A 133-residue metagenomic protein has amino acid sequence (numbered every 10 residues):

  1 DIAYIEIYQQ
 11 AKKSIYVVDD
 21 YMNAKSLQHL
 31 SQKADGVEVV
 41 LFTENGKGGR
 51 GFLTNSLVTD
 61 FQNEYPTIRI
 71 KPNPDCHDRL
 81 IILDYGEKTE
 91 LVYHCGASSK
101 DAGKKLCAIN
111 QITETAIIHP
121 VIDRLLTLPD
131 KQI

Functional and structural regions predicted by a protein language model:
D1-E6: A short, well-structured juxtamembrane/interface segment
I7-K12: Secondary-structure "cap/kink" motif recognition
Y21-I133: PLD/PLD-like phosphodiesterase catalytic module centered on the HKD motif
